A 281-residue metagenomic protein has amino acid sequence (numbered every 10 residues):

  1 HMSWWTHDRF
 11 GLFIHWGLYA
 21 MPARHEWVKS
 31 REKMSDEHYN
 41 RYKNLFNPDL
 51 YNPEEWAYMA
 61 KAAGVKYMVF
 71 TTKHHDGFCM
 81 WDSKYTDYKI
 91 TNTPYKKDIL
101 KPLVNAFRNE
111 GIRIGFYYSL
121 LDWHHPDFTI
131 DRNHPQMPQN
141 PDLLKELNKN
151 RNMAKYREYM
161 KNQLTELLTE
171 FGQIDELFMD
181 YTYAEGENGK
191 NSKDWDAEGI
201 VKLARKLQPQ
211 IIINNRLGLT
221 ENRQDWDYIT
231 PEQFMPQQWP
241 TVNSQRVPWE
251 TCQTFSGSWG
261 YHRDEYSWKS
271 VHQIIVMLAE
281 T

Functional and structural regions predicted by a protein language model:
H1-T281: Mature catalytic domains of secreted/periplasmic carbohydrate-active enzymes
